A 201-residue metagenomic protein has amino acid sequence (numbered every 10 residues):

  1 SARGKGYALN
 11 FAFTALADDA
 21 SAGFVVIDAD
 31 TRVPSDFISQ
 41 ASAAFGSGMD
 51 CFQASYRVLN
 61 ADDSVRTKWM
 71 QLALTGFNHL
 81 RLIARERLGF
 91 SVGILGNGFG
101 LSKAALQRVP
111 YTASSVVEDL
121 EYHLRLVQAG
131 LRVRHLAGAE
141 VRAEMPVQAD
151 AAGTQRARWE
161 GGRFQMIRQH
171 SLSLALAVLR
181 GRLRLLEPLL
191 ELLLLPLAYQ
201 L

Functional and structural regions predicted by a protein language model:
A2-S21, Q40-S115, A157, F164-R168: Long helical/loop segments within the catalytic core of UDP-sugar-dependent glycosyltransferases, especially the large
S21, A29-T31, E118: Short acidic donor-binding/metal-coordinating loop in glycosyltransferase active sites
F24: Short aromatic/hydrophobic "clamp" motif used to bind/position activated sugar donors
I27-A44: Acidic donor-binding/catalytic loop of UDP-sugar-dependent glycosyltransferases, especially processive GT2
D28-R32, T112, L126: The conserved acidic donor/metal-binding loop of glycosyltransferases
L88-F90, V147-L201: Basic/Trp-rich segment in TM-proximal cytosolic loops or flexible interdomain/linker regions
V116-Y122: Acidic donor-binding loop at a coil-to-helix junction in glycosyltransferase catalytic cores that engages
H123-R142: Catalytic donor-sugar/metal-binding loop of nucleotide-sugar-dependent glycosyltransferases
